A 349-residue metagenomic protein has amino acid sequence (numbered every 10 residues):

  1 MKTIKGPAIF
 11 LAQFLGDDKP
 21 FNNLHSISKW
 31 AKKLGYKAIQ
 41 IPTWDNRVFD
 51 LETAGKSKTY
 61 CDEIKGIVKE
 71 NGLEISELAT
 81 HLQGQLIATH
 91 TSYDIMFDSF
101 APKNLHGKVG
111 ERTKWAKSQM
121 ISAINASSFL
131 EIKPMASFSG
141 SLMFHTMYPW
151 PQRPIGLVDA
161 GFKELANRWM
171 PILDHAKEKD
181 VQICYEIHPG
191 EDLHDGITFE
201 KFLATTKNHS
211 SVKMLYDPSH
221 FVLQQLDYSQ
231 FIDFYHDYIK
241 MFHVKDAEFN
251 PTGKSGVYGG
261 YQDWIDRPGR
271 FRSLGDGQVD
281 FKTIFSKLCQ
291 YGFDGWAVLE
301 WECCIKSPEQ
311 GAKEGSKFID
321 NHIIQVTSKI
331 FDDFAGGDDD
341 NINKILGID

Functional and structural regions predicted by a protein language model:
K2-T3, I27-G35, G55-E77, S92-D94 (+5 more regions): Acidic (Asp/Glu)-rich catalytic clusters
I4-P7, L11-A12, N22, A38-I39 (+5 more regions): Acidic/histidine-rich catalytic cores of soluble enzymes
L15, D50-A54, N104-K114, D159 (+1 more regions): The substrate-binding groove and active-site-proximal loops of carbohydrate-active enzymes, especially glycoside
D18-A31, K114-A126, Q224-D233, F281-I284: Short, acidic/polar
H25, K29-W30, E70, I87-K213 (+1 more regions): Active-site acidic/histidine proton-transfer and metal-coordination neighborhood in alpha/beta enzyme cores
I39-P42, I75-T80, I132-G140, Q182-E186 (+1 more regions): Short beta-strand segments at enzyme active-site cores
I41-I64, G84, S139-T146: Glycine-rich, proline-tolerant flexible connector loops at the mouths of alpha/beta enzymes
P308-F331, A335: C-terminal helical cap(s) of enzyme catalytic domains, especially alpha/beta-barrels
